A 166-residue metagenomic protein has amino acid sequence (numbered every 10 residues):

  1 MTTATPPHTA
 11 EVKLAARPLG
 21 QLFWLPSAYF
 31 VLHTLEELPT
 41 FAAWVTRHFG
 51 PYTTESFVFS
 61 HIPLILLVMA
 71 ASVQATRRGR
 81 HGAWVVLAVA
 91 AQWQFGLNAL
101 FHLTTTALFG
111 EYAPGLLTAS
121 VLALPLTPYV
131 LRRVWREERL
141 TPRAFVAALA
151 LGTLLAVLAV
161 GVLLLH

Functional and structural regions predicted by a protein language model:
M1-R17: Short, Lys/Arg-rich, polar N-terminal cytosolic tail immediately upstream of the first transmembrane signal-anchor
K13-A16, Q74-V85, V134-A144: Membrane-interface helix-boundary motifs at transmembrane edges
R17-E36: N-terminal signal-anchor transmembrane alpha helix
L35-F59: Interfacial loop at the N-terminal end of multi-pass membrane proteins
H48-Y52, T106-V121, P142-V146: Non-cytosolic membrane-interface motifs at loop->transmembrane helix junctions
H61-A75, F95-A99, A123: Core segments of transmembrane alpha-helices that mediate helix-helix packing or line hydrophobic substrate/ligand
A90-H102, G115-R133: Hydrophobic alpha-helical membrane segments
V130-H166: Terminal transmembrane helical module of multi-pass membrane proteins
